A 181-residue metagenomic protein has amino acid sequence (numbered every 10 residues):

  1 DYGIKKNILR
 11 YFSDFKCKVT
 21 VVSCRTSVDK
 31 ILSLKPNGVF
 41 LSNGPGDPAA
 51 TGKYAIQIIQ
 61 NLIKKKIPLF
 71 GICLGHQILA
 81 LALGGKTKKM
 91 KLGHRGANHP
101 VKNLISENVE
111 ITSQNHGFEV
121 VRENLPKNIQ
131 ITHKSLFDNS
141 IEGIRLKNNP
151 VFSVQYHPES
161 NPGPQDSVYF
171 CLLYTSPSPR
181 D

Functional and structural regions predicted by a protein language model:
D1, T112, F152-Y156: Active-site-proximal beta-strand elements of phosphoester/diester hydrolases
Y2-Q57, N61-L62: Phosphate-binding active sites in nucleotide-utilizing proteins
V19, L69, V151: Hydrophobic anchor at the start of a short beta-strand that flanks the dinucleotide cofactor-binding loop
G38, N43-I111, G117-E119, G163-L173: Cysteine-nucleophile active-site neighborhood
N108-N149: Catalytic beta-strand/loop cores that center a nucleophilic Ser/Cys/Thr and support acyl-enzyme chemistry
G143-L173: A glycine-centered loop/beta-turn motif at secondary-structure junctions
Y174-D181: Conserved small/polar residues in nucleotide/adenosyl-binding loops
